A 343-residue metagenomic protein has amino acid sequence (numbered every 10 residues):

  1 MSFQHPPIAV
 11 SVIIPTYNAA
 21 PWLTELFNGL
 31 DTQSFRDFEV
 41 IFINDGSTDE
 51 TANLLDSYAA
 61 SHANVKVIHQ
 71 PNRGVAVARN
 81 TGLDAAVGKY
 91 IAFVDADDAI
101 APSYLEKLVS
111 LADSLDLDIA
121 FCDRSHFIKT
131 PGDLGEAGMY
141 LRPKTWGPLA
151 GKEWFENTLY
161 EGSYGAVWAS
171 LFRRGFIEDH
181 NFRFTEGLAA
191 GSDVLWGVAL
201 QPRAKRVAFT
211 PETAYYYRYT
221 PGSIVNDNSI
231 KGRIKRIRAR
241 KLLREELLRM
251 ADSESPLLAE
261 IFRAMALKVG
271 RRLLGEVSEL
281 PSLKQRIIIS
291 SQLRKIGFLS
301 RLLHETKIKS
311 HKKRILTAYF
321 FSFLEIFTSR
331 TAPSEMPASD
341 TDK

Functional and structural regions predicted by a protein language model:
M1-G29: N-proximal low-complexity "stem/linker" segments adjacent to membrane-targeting elements
N28-D37: Short, acidic, metal-binding catalytic loop of nucleotide-sugar glycosyltransferases
N44-N53, P71, D95: A conserved acidic beta->alpha catalytic loop
Q70-A86: Glycine-rich, basic loop-to-helix element that forms the pyrophosphate-binding segment of sugar-nucleotide handling
V75, A96-A208, Y215-K231: Donor-binding/catalytic cores of nucleotide-activated saccharide and glycerol-phosphate transferases/polymerases
I91: Short aromatic/hydrophobic "clamp" motif used to bind/position activated sugar donors
K205, E212-T220, N226-S255, R272-L299: Catalytic core of nucleotide-sugar-dependent glycosyltransferases
V277-K343: Membrane-interface aromatic/basic loop that binds lipid-linked glycans or pyrophosphate carriers, typified by
